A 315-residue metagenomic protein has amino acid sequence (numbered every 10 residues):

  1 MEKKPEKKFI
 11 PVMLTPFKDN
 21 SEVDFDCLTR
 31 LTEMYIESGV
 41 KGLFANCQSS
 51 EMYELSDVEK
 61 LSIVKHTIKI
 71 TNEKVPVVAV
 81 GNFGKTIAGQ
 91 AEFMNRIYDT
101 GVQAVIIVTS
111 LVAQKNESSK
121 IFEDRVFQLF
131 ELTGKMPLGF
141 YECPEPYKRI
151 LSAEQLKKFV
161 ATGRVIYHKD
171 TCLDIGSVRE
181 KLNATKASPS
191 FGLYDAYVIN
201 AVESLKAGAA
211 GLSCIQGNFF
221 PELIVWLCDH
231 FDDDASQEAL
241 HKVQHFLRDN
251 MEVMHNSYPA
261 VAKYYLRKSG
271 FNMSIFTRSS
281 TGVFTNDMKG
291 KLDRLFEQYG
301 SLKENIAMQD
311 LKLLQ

Functional and structural regions predicted by a protein language model:
E2-I150: Active-site beta->alpha loop and helix N-cap motifs at the rims of alpha/beta catalytic domains
L28, V64, Q90, V126 (+3 more regions): A general structural signal for well-ordered alpha-helical segments in protein cores
E51-M52, A113-Q114, G176, V202 (+2 more regions): Short secondary-structure capping/turn micro-motifs that flank functional sites
L55-D57, E117-K120, S152, E180-K181 (+2 more regions): Short secondary-structure transition/capping segments
Q128-T133, C143-H255: Catalytic alpha/beta core domains of metabolic enzymes, predominantly
V202-Q315: Structured C-terminal cap/extension of enzyme domains
